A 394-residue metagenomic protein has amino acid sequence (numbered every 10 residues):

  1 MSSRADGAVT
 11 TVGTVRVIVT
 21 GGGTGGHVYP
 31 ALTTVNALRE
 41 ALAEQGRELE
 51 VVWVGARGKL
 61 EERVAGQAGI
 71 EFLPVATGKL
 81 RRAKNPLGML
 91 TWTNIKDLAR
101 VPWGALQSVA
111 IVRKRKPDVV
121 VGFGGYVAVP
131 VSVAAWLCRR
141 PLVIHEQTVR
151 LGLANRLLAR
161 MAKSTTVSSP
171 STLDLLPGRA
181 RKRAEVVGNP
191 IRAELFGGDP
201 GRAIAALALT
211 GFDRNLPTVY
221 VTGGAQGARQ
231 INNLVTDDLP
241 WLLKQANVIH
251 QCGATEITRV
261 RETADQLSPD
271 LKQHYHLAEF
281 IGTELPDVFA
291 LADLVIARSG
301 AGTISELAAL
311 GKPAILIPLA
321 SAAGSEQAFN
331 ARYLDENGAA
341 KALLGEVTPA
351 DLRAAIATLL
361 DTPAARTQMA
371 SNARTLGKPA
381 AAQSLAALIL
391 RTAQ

Functional and structural regions predicted by a protein language model:
S2-G58: N-terminal subdomain of nucleotide-sugar transferases
V17-G22, A43, R47-R100, V187-N189 (+2 more regions): Conserved nucleotide-sugar phosphate-binding/catalytic loop shared by glycosyltransferases and other
V19, W136-G201: Active-site-proximal region of nucleotide-activated glycan assembly enzymes, centered on histidine/acidic-rich loops
E48, V64, A83, P200-V295 (+3 more regions): Donor-nucleotide binding loops and adjacent catalytic segments primarily of GT-B fold Leloir glycosyltransferases
Q107-V120, V127-V143, R156-S164: Glycosyltransferases and closely related glycan-assembly transferases that use nucleotide-activated donors
P117-V119, F289-T303: Acidic donor-binding loop of glycosyltransferase active sites
A365-P379: A short, well-ordered alpha-helix in the C-terminal region of glycosyltransferases
K378-Q394: C-terminal alpha-helical cap of glycosyltransferases
